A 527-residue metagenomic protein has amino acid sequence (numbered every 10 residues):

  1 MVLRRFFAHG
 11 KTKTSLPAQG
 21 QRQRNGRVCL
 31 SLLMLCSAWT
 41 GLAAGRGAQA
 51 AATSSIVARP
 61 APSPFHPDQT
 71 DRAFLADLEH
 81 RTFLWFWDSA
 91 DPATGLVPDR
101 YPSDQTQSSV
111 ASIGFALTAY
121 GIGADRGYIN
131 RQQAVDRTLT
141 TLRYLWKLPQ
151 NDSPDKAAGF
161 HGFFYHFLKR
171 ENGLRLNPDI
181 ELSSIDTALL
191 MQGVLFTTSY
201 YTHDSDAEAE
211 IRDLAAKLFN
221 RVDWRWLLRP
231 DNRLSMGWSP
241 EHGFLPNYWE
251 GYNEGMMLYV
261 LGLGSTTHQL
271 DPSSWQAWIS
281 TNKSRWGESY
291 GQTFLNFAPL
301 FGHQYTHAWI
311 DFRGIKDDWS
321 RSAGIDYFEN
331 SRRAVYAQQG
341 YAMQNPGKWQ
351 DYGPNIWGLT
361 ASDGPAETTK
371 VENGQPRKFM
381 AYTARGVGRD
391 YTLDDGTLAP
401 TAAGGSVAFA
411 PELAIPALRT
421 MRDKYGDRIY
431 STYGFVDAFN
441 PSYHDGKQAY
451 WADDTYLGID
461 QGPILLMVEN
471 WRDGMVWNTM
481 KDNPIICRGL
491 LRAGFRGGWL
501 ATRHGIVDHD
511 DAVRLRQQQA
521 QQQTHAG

Functional and structural regions predicted by a protein language model:
M1-Q23: N-terminal secretory signal peptides that target proteins for export/translocation
M1-V2, V28, I56: Short hydrophobic transmembrane-like helices used for membrane targeting/insertion
T14-L16, L42, S55, A526: Serine/threonine-rich, low-complexity intrinsically disordered segments
L16-A18, R24-V28, T82, L245: Composition-driven detection of intrinsically disordered, low-complexity segments
C29-G41: Bacterial N-terminal signal peptides
T40-S54: Signal peptide processing junction and immediate N-terminal pro/mature segment of secreted/exported proteins
A52-G527: Ser/Thr/Asn(+Pro)-rich, low-complexity disordered segments
